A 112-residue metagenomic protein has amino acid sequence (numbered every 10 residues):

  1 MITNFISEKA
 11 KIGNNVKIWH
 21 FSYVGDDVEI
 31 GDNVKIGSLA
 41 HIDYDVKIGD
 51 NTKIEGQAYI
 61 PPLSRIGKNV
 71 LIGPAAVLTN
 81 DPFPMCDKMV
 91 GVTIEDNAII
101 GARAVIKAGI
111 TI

Functional and structural regions predicted by a protein language model:
I2, S7-E8, G13-N14, W19-H20 (+13 more regions): Left-handed beta-helix
